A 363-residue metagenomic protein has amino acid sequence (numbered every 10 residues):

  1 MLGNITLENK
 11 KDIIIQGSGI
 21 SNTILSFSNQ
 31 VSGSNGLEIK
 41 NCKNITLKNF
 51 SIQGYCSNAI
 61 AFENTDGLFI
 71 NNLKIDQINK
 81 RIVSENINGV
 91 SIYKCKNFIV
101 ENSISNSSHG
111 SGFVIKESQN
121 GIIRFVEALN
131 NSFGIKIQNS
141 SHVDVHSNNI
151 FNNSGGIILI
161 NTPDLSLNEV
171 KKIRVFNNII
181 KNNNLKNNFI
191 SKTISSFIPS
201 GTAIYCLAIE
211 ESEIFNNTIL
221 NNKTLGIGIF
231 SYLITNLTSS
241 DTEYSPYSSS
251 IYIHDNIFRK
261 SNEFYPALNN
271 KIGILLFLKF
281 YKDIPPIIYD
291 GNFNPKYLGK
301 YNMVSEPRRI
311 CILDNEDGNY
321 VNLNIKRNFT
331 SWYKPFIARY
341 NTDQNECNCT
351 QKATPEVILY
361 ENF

Functional and structural regions predicted by a protein language model:
L2, E8-C56, N79: Right-handed parallel beta-helix/beta-spiral solenoid domain characteristic of secreted/periplasmic
L2-G3, N29-E38, G54-A61, I82-I92 (+6 more regions): Extracellular beta-strand/beta-solenoid scaffold signature
L2-N9, I15, S26, A61-N64 (+3 more regions): Short, T/G/N/S-enriched strand-turn elements that build extracellular solenoid repeat scaffolds
I14-G17, N44-K48, G67-N71, F98-E101 (+11 more regions): All-beta strand scaffolds that present successive hydrophobic residues in beta-strands
Q138-N182, K186: Acidic, glycine-rich loop-and-beta core segments that form the ion-binding/anion-interacting portion of active sites
I209-N221, L225, F230-N236, Y244-I257: Non-catalytic interaction/regulatory modules that flank or connect domains
D241, P246, I257-F363: Acidic, glycine- and Ser/Thr-rich low-complexity intrinsically disordered tracts in extracellular/secreted proteins
